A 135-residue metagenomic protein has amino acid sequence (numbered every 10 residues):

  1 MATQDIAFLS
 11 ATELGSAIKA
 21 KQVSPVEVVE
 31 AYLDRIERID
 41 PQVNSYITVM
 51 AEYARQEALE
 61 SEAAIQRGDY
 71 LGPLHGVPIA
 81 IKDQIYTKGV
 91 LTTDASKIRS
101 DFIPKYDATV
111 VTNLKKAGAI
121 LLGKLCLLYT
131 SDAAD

Functional and structural regions predicted by a protein language model:
M1-Q56: An N-terminal boundary/leader segment
A7, P73-N113: Enzymes and membrane/adaptor proteins characterized by extended Gly/Ser/Thr/Asp/Glu-rich, aromatic-dotted
Y32, L127-L128: Conserved beta-strand edge residues that scaffold enzyme active sites
E52-E62, K115-A119: Long amphipathic alpha-helix in the N-terminal Rossmann-like dinucleotide-binding domain of NAD(P)-dependent
S61-V77: Immediate post-signal peptide segment of exported/extracytoplasmic ligand-binding proteins
I81, L121-K124: General beta-strand structural signal in soluble alpha/beta enzymes
Y129-A134: Conserved small/polar residues in nucleotide/adenosyl-binding loops
